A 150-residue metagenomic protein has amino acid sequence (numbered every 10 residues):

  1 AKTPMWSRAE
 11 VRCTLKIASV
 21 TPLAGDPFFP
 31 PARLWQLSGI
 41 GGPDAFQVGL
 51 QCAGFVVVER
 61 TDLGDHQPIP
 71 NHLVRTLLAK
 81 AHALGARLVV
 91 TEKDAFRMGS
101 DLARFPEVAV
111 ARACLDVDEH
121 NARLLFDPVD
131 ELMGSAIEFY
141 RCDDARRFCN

Functional and structural regions predicted by a protein language model:
A1-N150: ATP-dependent carboxylate-amine ligase
